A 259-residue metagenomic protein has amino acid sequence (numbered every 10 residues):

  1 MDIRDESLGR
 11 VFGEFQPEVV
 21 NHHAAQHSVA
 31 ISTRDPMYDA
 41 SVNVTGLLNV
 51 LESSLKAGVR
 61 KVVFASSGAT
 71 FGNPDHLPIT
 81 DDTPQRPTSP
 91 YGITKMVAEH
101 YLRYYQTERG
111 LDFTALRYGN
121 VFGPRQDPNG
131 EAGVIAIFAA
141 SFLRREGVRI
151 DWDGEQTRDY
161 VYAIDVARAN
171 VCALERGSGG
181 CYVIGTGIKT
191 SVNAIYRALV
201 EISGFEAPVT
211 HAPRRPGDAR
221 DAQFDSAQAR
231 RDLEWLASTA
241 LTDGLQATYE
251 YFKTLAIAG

Functional and structural regions predicted by a protein language model:
M1-V121: N-terminal Rossmann-like NAD(P)+-binding domain of SDR-like oxidoreductases, especially those catalyzing
I31-S32, N73-D75, R125, Y160 (+1 more regions): Short glycine-/acidic-enriched loop or helix-start segments at secondary-structure transitions that form or flank
P36, P128-N129: Active-site loop immediately N-terminal to the catalytic Tyr-X3-Lys motif of short-chain dehydrogenase/reductase
R86, P128, D159-Y162: Residues at the N-terminus of a long alpha-helix
V97, Y101, Y105, F138 (+2 more regions): Hydrophobic alpha-helix immediately C-terminal to the catalytic Tyr-X-X-X-Lys motif of short-chain
A140-G259: C-terminal substrate-binding subdomain of Rossmann-fold SDR/epimerase-dehydratase oxidoreductases
